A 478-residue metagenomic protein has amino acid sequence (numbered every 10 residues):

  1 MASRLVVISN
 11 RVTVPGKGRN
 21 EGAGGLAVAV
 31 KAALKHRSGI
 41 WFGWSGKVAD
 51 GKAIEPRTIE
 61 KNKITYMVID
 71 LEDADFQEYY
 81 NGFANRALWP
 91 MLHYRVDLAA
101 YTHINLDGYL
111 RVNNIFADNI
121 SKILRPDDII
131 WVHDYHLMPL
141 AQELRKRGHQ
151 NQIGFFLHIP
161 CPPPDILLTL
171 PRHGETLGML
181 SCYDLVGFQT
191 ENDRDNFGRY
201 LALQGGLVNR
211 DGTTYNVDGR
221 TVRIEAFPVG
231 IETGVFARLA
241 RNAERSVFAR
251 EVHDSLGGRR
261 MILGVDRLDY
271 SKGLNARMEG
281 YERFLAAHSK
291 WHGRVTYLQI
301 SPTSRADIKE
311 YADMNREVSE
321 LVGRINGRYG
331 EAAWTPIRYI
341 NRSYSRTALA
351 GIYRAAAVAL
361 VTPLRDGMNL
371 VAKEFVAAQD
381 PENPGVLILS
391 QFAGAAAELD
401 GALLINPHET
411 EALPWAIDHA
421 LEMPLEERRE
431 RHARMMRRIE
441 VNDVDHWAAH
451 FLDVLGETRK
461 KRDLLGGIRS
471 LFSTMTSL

Functional and structural regions predicted by a protein language model:
M1-L478: Catalytic cores of carbohydrate-active enzymes across secretory and cytosolic contexts
